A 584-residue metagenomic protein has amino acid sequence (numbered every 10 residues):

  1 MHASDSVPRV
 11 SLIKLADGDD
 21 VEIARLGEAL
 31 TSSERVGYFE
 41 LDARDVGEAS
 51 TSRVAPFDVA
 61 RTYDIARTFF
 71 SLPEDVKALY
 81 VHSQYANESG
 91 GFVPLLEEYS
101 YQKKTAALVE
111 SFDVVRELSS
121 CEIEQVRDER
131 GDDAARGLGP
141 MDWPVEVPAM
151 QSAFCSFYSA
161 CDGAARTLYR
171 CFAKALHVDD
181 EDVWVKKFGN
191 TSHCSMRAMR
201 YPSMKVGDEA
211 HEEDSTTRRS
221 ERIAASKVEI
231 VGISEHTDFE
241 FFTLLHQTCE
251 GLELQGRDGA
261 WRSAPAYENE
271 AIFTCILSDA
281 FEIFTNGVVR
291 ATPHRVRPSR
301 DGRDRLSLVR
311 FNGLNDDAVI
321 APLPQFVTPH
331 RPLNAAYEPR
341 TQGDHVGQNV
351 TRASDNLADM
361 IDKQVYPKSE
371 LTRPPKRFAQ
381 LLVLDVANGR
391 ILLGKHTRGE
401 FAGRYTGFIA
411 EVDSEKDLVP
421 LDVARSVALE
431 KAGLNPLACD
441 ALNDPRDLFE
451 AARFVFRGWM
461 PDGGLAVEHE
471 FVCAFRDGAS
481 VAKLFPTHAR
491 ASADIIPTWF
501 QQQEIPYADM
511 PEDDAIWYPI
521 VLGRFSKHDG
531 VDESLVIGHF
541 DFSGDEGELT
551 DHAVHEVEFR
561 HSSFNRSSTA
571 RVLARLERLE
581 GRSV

Functional and structural regions predicted by a protein language model:
H2-L371: Peripheral, non-catalytic segments flanking oxidoreductase cores
V7, R305-S307, K376-Q380, G464-E470: Short hydrophobic/aromatic beta-strand or adjacent loop that forms the aromatic wall/cage of a ligand/substrate-binding
A107, K376, A402, G407 (+3 more regions): Short connector loops at helix/strand junctions that flank enzyme active sites, especially segments positioning acidic
E146-Y158, F408-D417, Q503: Short histidine-centered catalytic/ligand-binding loop motif
C249, F273, F281, N388 (+2 more regions): Short, charged/polar surface micro-motifs in flexible loops or helix N-caps
G256, D385-V386, M460-P461: Acidic surface patches and DE-rich sequence motifs
L371-G407, P436, D440: N-terminal strand-loop-strand
V412-K527, S543-F564, S568-G581: Unchanged
